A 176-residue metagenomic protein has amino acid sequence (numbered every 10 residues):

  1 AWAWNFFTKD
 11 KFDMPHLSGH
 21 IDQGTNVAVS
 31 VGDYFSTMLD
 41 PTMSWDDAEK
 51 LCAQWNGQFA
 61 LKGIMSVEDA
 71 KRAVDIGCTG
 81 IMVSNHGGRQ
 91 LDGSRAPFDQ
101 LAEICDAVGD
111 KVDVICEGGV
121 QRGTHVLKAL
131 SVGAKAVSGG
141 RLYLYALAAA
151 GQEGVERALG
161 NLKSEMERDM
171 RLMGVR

Functional and structural regions predicted by a protein language model:
A1-D75, G87-Q90, D99: Active-site entrance/lid segments in N-terminal catalytic domains of soluble metabolic enzymes
D13-S18, D99-E117, Q121-R176: Alpha/beta catalytic cores of nucleotide-metabolism and tRNA/nucleoside-modifying enzymes
T42, L61-V67, S94, V112-V126: Glycine-rich beta-to-alpha transition loops that act as phosphate-gripper elements at the mouths of alpha/beta enzyme
Q54-Q58, V74-G88, V108-K111, G133-V137: Glycine-enriched alpha-helix->loop->beta-strand junction motifs that scaffold or abut catalytic
K62-G63, S84-N85, G118, G140-R141: Short beta->alpha connector loops at strand-helix junctions that form conserved, small/polar/Pro-enriched
K71-V74, D92-R95, V126-K128, A149: Short, well-ordered secondary-structure micro-motifs
G80, G93-E103: Second-shell residues forming the walls of enzyme active-site clefts
N85-R95, L144-L147: Glycine-rich, proline-tolerant flexible connector loops at the mouths of alpha/beta enzymes
